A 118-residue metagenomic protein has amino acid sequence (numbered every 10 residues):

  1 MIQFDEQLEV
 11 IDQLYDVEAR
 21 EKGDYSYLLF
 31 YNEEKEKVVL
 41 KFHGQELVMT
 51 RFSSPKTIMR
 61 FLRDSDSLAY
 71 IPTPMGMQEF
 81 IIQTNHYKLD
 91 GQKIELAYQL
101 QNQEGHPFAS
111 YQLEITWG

Functional and structural regions predicted by a protein language model:
I2-I58, R63-D66, Y70-E95, Q99-N102 (+1 more regions): N-terminal intrinsically disordered, cationic/polar leader segments that include organellar targeting peptides
Q112-G118: Flexible glycine-rich active-site/ligand-binding loops centered on an Asp-His dyad
